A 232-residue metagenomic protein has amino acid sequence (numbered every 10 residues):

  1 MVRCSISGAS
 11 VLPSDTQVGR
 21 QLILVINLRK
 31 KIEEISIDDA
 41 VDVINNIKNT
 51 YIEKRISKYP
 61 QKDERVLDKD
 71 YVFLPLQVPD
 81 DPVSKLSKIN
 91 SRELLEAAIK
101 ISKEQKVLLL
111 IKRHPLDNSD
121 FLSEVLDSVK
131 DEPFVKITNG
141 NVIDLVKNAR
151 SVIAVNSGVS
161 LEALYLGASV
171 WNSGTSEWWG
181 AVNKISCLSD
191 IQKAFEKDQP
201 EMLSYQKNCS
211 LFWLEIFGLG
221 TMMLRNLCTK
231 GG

Functional and structural regions predicted by a protein language model:
M1-C4, K112, V155, S173-T175: Generic beta-sheet signal
S7, R113-D117, S176-W178: Short beta-alpha junction loops
G8-K69, A181-G232: Leloir-type glycosyltransferase catalytic cores
K69-D81, R113-H114, T175: Short loop/turn segments at strand-loop or loop-helix junctions that form parts of catalytic or ligand-binding pockets
Y71, L108, R150-S151: Structural motif
S84-L94: Mid-to-C-terminal functional-domain signal that highlights helix-capping/loop sites within ligand-binding modules
E96-I137: Catalytic donor nucleotide-activated moiety binding site of glycosyltransferases and closely related
N139-I185: A donor-sugar binding/catalytic signature common to diverse glycosyltransferases and related nucleotide-sugar
